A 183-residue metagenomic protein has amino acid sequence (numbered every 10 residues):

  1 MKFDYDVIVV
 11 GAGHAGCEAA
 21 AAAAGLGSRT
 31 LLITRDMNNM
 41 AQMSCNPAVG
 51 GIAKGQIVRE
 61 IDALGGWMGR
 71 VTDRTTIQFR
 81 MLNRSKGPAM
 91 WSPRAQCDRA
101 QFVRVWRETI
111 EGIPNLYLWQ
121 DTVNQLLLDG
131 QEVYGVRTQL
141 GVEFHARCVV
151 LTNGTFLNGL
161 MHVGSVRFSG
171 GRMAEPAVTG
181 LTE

Functional and structural regions predicted by a protein language model:
K2-A15: Beta1/beta-strand and adjacent pyrophosphate-binding region of the FAD-binding site in flavoprotein oxidoreductases
D4, A21-D129, L140, T152-S169 (+2 more regions): Conserved N-terminal/central alpha/beta ligand/cofactor-binding core
I8-V10, E143-G154: Short hydrophobic core segments
C17-A19: N-terminal amphipathic, basic-rich helices that act as targeting or association modules
Q131-V136: Short, hydrophobic/aromatic-rich segments at coil-to-beta transitions
